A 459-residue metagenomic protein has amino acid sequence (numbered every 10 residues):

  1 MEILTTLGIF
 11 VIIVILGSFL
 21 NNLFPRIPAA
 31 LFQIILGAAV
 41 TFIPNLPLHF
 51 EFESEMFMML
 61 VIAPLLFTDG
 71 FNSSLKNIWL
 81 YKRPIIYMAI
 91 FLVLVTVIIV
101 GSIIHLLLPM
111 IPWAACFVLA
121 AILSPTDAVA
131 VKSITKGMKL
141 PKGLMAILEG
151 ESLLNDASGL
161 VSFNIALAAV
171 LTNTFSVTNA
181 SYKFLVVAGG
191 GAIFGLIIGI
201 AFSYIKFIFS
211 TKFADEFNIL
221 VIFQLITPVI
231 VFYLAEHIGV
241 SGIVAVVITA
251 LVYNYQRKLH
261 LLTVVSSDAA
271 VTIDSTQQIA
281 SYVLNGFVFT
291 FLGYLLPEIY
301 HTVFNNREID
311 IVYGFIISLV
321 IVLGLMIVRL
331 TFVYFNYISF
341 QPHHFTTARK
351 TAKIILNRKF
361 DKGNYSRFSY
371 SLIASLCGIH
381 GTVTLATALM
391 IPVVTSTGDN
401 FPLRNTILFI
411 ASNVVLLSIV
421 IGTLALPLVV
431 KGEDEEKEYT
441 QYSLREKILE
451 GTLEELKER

Functional and structural regions predicted by a protein language model:
M1-Y442: Transmembrane helical cores of multi-pass secondary ion antiporters/exchangers
E435-R459: Cytosolic C-terminal regulatory domains/tails of membrane transporters and channels
